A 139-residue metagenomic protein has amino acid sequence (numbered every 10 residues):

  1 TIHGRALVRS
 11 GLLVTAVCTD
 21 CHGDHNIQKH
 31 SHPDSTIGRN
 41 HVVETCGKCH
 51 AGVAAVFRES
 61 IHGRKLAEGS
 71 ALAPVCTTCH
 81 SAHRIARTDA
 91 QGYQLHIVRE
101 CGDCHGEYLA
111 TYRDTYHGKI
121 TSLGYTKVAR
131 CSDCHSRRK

Functional and structural regions predicted by a protein language model:
T1-K139: Short sequence/structural segments immediately N-terminal
